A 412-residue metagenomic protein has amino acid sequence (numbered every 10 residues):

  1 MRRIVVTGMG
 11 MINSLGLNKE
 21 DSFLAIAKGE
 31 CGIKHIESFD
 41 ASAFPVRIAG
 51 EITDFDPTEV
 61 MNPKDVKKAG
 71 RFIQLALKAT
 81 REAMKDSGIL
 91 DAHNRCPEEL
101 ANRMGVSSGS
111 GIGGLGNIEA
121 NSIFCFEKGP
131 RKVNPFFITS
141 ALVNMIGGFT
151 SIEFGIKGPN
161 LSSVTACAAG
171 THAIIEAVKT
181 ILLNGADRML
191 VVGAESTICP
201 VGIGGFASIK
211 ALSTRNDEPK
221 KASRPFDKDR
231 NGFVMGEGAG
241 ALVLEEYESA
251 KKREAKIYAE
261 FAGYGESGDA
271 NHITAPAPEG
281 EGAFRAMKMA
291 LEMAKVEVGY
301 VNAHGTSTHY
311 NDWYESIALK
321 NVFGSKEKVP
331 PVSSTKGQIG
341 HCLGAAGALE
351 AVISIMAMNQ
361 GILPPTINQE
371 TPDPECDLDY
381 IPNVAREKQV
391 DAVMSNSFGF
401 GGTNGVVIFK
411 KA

Functional and structural regions predicted by a protein language model:
M1-D65, E248-E260, V352-T366, K410-A412: ACP-dependent fatty acid/polyketide chain-elongation machinery
M1-V6, N94-A101, K295-E297, K328 (+1 more regions): Flexible, low-complexity linker/loop segments at domain and module junctions
R3-T7, E30-K34, D217-Y300: Condensing-enzyme catalytic core mediating Claisen C-C bond formation in acyl metabolism
V6, A27-T165, A194-G205, V298-N311: Conserved beta-ketoacyl condensing-enzyme motif
E20-A27, G116-P130, T180-L183, I203-N216 (+3 more regions): A glycine- and small-aliphatic-rich helix-loop capping segment at beta-alpha/alpha-beta transitions that lines
E37, G185-N231, Y264-P278, G305-D312 (+1 more regions): Acyl-CoA/ACP chain-elongation machinery
A76-I89, V143-F154, P159-E195, F233-A255 (+2 more regions): Active-site-proximal alpha-helical scaffold in enzymes
E127-N134, H172-I175, K179, S196-K252 (+2 more regions): Glycine-/small-residue-rich "gating" segment that lines the acyl/pantetheine channel and substrate pocket
